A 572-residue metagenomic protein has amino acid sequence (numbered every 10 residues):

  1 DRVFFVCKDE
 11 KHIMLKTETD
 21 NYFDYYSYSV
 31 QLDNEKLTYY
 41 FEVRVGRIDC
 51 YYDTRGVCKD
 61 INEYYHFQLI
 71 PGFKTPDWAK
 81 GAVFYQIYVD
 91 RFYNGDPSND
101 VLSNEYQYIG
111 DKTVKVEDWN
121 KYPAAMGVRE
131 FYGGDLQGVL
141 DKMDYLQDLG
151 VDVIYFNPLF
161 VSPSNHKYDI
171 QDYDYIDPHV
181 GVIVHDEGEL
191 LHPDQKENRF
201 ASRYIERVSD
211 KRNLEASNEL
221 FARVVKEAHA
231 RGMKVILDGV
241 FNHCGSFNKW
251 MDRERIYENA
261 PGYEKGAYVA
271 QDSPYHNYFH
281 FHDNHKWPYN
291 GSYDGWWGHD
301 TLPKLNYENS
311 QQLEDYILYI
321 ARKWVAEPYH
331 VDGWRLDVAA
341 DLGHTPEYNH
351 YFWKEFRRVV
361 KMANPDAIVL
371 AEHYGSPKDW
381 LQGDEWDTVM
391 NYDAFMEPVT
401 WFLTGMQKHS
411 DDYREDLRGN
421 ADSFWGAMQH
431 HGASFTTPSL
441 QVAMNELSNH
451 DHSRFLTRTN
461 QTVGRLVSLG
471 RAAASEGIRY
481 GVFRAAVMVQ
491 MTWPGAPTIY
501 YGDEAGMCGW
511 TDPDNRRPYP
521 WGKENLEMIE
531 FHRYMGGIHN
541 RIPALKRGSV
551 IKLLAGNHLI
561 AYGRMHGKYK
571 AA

Functional and structural regions predicted by a protein language model:
R2-V6: Beta-strand signatures of extracellular beta-sandwich domains
D9-Q86, Y93-K112, D118: The feature marks proteins involved in alpha-glucan
D77, F247-D252, A321-R322, P328-H330 (+6 more regions): Conserved alpha/beta catalytic core and glycan-binding cleft of carbohydrate-active enzymes
G81-A82, Q147-I154, H229-I236, H330-W334 (+4 more regions): Loop/turn elements at helix/coil->beta-strand transitions in domains of secreted/extracellular proteins
I87, L146, F156, Y173 (+10 more regions): Conserved, mostly hydrophobic/aromatic
V89-D152, L159-P328, F356, M362 (+2 more regions): Substrate-binding/active-site clefts of carbohydrate-active enzymes
V89-R91, I154-H166, D238-N248, D337-L342 (+5 more regions): Short, solvent-exposed turn/loop segments enriched in Gly/Ser/Thr/Pro and often Arg
P520-L553, K568: Aromatic- and carboxylate-lined catalytic core of secreted/periplasmic carbohydrate-active enzymes
